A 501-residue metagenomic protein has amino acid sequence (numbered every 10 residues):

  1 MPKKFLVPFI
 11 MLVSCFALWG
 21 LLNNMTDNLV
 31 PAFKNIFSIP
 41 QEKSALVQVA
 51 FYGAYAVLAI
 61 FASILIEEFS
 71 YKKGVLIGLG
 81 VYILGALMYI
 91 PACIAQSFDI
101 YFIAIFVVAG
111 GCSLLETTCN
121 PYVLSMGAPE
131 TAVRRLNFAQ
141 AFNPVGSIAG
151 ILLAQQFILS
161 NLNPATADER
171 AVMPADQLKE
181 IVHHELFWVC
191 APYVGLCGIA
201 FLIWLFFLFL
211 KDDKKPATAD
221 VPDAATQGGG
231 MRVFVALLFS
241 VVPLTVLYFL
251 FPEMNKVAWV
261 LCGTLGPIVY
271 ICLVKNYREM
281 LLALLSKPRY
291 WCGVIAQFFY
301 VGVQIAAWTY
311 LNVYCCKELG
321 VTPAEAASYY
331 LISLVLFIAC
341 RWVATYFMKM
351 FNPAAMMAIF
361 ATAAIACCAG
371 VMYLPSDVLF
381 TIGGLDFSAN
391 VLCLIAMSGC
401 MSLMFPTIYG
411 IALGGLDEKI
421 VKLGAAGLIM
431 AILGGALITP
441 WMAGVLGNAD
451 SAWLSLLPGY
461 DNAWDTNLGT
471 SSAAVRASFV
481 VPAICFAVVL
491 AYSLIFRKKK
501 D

Functional and structural regions predicted by a protein language model:
P2, F201-K211, L468, V475-D501: Multi-pass alpha-helical transporter architecture, strongest for 12-TM Major Facilitator/SLC carriers used
V7-I39, L115, C119-N120, A307-C315 (+1 more regions): Extracytoplasmic
G20, G80-A95, A363-G383: C-terminal ends and interior cores of transmembrane alpha-helices in multi-pass membrane transporters/permeases
T26-V30, I151, Q155-L159, G230-W259 (+2 more regions): Extracytoplasmic gate region of multi-pass secondary transporters
L46-I66, L331-A344: Central cavity-lining transmembrane alpha-helices of secondary-active solute carriers, predominantly the Major
V57-D99: Conserved MFS/SLC helix-loop-helix module at the cytosolic interface between two early adjacent transmembrane helices
L114-A128, S402-D417, A426: Intracellular juxtamembrane helix-capping segments at the cytosolic ends of symmetry-related transmembrane helices
S147, L413-S455: A late C-terminal transmembrane helix in Major Facilitator Superfamily
